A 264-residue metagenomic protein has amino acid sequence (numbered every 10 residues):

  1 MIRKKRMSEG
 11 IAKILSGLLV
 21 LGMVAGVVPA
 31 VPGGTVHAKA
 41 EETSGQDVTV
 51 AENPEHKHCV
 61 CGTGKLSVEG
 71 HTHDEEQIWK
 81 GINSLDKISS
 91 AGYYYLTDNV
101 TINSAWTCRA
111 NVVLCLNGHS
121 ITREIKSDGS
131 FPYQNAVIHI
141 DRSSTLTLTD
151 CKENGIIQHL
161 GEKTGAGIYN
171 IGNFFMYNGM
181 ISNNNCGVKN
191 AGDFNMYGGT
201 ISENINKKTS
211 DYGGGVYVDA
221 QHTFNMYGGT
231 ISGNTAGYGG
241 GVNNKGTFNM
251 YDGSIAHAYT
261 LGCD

Functional and structural regions predicted by a protein language model:
M1-L18: Bacterial Sec-dependent N-terminal signal peptides
K13-P29: Sec-dependent N-terminal signal peptides
V24-G45: Sec-dependent signal peptide cleavage junction
G45-A105: Acidic Gly/Asp/Thr-rich repetitive segments characteristic of extracellular carbohydrate-active and adhesion proteins
A91-Y93, N99, A105, N111-V113 (+12 more regions): Detector for repetitive beta-architecture
T101-V113, R123-T149, Q158-F174, C186-G192 (+2 more regions): Extracellular beta-strand-rich solenoid/capping regions of secreted or surface-exposed proteins that bind or remodel
G118-Y133, T149-T164, Y177-N184, G199-Y212 (+3 more regions): Beta-strand-rich solenoid/repeat architectures in extracellular/passenger domains of polysaccharide-targeting enzymes
I168, V188, V216, M226 (+3 more regions): Hydrophobic strand positions within the blades of repeat-based beta-sheet folds
